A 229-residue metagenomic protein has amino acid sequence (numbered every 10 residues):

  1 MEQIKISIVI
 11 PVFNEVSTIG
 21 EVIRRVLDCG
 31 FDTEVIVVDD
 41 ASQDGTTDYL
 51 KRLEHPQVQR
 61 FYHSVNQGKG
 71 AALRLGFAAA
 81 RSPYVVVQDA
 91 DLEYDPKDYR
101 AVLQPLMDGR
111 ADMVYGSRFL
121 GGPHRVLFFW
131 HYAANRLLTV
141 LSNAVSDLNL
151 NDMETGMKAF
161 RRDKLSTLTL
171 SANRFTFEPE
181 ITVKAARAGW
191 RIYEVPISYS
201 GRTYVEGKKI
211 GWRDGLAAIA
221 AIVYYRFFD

Functional and structural regions predicted by a protein language model:
M1-R25: N-proximal low-complexity "stem/linker" segments adjacent to membrane-targeting elements
K5-S7, E34, E180: Cell-envelope/extracellular polymer assembly enzymes that use nucleotide-activated donors
S17-E21, D44-R52: Acidic helix N-cap motif at the loop->helix transition within catalytic regions of sugar-transfer enzymes
I23-R24, D32-S42, F61-H63: Short beta-strand/loop segment that forms part of the nucleotide-sugar
D39-D48, L92: A conserved acidic beta->alpha catalytic loop
Q59, H63-A79, Y84, P96-F175 (+2 more regions): Acceptor/aglycone-binding surface of glycosyltransferases and processive sugar-polymer synthases
N149, S171-N173, T182-S200: Catalytic donor-sugar/metal-binding loop of nucleotide-sugar-dependent glycosyltransferases
